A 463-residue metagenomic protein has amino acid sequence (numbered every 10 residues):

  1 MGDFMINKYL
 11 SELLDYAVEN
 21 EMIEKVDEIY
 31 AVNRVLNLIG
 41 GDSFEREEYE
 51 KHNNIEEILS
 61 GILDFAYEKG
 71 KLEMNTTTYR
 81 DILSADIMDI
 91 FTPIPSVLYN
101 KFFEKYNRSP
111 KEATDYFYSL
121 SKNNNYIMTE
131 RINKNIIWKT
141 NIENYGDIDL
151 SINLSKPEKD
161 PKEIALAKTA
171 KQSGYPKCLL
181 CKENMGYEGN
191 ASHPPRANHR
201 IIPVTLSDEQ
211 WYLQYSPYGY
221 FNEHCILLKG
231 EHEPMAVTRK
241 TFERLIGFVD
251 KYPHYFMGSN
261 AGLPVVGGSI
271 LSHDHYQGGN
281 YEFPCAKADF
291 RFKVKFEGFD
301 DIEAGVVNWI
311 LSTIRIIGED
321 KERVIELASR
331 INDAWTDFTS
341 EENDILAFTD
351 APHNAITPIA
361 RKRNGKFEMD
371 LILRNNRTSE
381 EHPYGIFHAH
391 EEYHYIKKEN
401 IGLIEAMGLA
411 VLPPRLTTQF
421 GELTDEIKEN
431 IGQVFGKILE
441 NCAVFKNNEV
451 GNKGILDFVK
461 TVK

Functional and structural regions predicted by a protein language model:
G2-L227, E231-P234, I310, I325 (+2 more regions): Active-site microenvironments that recognize anionic phosphate/pyrophosphate groups
N198-R200, G230-M257: Helical scaffold of the NTase/Pol beta-like nucleotidyltransferase catalytic core
W211-S216, T241-V249, K295-D301: Structured alpha-helical segments in the cores of large, soluble enzyme domains
L213, M257, D274-Y276: Hydrophobic faces of well-ordered beta-strands that scaffold small-molecule active sites in alpha/beta enzyme cores
N222-K229, G267-F283, I372: Histidine-centered divalent-metal-coordination microenvironment in nucleic-acid enzymes
V249-S269, G278-N332, T336-T339: Catalytic or ion-translocation cores adjacent to nucleophile or general acid/base/metal-coordination motifs in diverse
P264-S272, D350-A355: Beta-rich nucleic-acid/ligand-interaction surfaces
